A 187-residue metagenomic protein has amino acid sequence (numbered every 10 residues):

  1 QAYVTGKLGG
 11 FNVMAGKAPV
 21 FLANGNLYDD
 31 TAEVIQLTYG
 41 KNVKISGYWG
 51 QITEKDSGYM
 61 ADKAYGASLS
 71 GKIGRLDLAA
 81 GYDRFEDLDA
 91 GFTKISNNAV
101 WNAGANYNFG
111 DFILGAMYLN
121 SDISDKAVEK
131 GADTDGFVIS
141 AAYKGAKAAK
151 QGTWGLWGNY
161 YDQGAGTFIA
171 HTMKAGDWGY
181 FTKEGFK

Functional and structural regions predicted by a protein language model:
Q1-T5: Outer-membrane beta-barrel initiation region
G6-N102, G166-T182: Surface-exposed coil loops of outer-membrane beta-barrel proteins
G9, G74-D77, Y82, E86-K187: Outer-membrane beta-barrel pore domains
